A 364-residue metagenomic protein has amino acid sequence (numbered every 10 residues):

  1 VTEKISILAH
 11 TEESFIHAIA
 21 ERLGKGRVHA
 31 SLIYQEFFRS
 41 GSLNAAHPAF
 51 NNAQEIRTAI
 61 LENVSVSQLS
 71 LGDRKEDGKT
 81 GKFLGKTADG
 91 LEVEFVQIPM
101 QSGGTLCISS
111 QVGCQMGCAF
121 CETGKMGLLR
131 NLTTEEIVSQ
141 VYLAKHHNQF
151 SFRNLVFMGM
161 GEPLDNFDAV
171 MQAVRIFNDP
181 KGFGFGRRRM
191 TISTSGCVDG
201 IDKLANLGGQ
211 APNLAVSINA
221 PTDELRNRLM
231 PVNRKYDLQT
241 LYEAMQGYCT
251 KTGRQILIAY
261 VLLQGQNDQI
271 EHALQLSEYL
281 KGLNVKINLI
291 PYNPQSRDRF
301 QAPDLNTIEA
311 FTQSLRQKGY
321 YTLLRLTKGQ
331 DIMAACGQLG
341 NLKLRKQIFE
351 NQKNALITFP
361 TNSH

Functional and structural regions predicted by a protein language model:
V1-L91, Q246-R254, L262-H364: Auxiliary Fe-S-binding modules of radical SAM enzymes
K75, S109-S110, S193, S217: Short linear Ser/Thr-Pro motifs
E92-Q97: A short loop-to-beta-strand scaffold at the N-terminal edge of the catalytic core in hydrolase folds
P99-E136: Canonical Radical SAM [4Fe-4S] cluster-binding loop centered on the CxxxCxxC motif and its immediate flanking residues
K125-N154: Conserved alpha-helical substructure of the radical SAM core
L132, G196, A220, T327-D331: Short beta->alpha linker loops
K145-N154, G159-K318, L323: Conserved AdoMet/S-adenosylmethionine-binding subsite of the radical SAM
